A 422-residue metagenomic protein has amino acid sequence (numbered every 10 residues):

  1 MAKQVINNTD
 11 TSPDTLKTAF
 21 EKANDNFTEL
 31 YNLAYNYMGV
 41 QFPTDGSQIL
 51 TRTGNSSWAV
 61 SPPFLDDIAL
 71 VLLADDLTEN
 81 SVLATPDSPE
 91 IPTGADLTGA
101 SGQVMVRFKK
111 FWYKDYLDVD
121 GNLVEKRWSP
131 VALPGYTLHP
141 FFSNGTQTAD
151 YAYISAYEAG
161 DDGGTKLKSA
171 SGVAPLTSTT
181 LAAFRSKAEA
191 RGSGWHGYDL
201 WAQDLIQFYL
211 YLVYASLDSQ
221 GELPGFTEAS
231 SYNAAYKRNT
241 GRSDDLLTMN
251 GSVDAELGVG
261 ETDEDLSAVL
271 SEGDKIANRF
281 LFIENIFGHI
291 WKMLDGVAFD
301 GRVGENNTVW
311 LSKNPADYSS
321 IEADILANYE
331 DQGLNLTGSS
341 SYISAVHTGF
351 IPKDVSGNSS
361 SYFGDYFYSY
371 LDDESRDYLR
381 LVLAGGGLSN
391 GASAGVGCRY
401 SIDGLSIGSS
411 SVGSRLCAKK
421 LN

Functional and structural regions predicted by a protein language model:
M1-A34: Extracellular "spike/adhesin" assembly and maturation modules and analogous cytosolic coiled-coil scaffolds
D14, L50, K114-V119, D161-K166 (+1 more regions): Short, solvent-exposed loop/turn elements at domain surfaces
A34-R107, Y113-D115: GGW-centered surface loops in extracellular recognition modules
F64, V104-T146, G194, Q332-L336 (+1 more regions): Carbohydrate-recognition beta-sandwich/jelly-roll modules in extracellular/periplasmic carbohydrate-active proteins
A95, G99-G102, A132-I286: Short aromatic-cysteine micro-motif
F108-W112, L117, A132, A156-D161 (+8 more regions): Short, flexible loop/turn elements at secondary-structure junctions
W201-D204, F208, E228-D245, M249 (+2 more regions): C-terminal, surface-exposed recognition/capping segments
D300-N314: A short, polar/charged loop-to-alpha-helix boundary motif
